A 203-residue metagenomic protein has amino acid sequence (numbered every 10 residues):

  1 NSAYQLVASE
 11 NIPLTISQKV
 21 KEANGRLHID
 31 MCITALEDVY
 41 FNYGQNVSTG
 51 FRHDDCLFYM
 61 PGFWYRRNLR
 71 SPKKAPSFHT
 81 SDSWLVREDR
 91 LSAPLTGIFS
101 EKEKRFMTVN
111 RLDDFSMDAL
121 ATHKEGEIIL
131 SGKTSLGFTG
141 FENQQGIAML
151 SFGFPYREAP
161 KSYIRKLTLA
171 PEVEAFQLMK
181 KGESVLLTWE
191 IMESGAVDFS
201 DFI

Functional and structural regions predicted by a protein language model:
N1-K181: Beta-strand/loop-rich accessory regions of lumenal/periplasmic or secreted enzymes, predominantly carbohydrate-active
F176-F199: Short Pro-Gly-centered flexible turn/kink motifs
I203: Catalytic cores of extracellular degradative/oxidative enzymes
